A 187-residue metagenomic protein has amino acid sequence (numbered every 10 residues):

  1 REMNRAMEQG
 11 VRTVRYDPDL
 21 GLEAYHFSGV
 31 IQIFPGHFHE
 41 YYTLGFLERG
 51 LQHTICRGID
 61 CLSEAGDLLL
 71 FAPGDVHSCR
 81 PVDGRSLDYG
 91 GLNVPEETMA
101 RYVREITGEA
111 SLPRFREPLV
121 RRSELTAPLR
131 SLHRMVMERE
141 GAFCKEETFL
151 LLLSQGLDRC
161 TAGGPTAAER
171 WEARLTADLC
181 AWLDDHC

Functional and structural regions predicted by a protein language model:
R1-M3: Short, Lys/Arg-enriched N-terminal segments with co-localized hydrophobic residues within the first ~10-30 amino acids
R5-M7: Hydrophobic membrane-targeting segments
G10-L112, R134, E138-R139: N-terminal regulatory/effector-sensing and dimerization cores that precede helix-turn-helix DNA-binding domains
E105-R170, L175, L179-A181: Amphipathic alpha-helical segments enriched in hydrophobic/aromatic residues interleaved with Lys/Arg
H186-C187: Short helix/strand-capping hinge loops at secondary-structure junctions that flank key functional elements
